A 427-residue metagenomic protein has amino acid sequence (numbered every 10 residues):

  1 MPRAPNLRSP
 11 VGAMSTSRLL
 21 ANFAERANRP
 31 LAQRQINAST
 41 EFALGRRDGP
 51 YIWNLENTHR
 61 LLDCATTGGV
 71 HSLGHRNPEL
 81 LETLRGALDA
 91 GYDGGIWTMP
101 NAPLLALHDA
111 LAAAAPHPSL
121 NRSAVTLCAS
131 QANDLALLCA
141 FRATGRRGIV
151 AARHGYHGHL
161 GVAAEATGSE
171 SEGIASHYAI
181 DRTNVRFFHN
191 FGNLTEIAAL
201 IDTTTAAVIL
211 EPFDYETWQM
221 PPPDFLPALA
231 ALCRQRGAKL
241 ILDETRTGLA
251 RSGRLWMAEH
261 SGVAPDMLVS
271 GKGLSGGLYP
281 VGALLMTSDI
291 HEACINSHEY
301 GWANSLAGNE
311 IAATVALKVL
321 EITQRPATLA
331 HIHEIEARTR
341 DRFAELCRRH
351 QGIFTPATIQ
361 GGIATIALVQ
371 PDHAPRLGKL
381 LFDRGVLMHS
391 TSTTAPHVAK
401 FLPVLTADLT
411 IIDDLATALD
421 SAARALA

Functional and structural regions predicted by a protein language model:
P2-A427: Conserved N-terminal phosphate-binding loop of PLP-dependent enzymes in the Aspartate aminotransferase
